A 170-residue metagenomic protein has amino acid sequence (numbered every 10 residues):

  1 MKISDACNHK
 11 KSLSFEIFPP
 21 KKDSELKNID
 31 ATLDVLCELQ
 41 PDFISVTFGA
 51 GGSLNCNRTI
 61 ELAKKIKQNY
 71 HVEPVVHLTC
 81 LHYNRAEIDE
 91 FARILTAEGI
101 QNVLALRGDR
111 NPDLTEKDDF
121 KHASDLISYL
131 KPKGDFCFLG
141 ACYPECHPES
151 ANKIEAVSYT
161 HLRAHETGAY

Functional and structural regions predicted by a protein language model:
M1-F15: N-terminal amphipathic alpha-helix/helix-capping segment at the start of soluble metabolic enzymes
K2-I3, L26-D34, G52-Y70: Glycine-rich, positively charged N-terminal anion/phosphate-binding segment
F15-K27, V75-R85, L139-E155: Active-site mouth loops of central-metabolism enzymes
E16, I44, L95: Conserved, mostly hydrophobic/aromatic
D42-I60, R110-K117, A169: Glycine-rich, proline-tolerant flexible connector loops at the mouths of alpha/beta enzymes
C56-V76, K121-L139: Alpha-helix-loop-beta-strand connector modules within alpha/beta enzyme cores
A86-R93: Catalytic cores of alpha/beta
T160-T167: Conserved small/polar residues in nucleotide/adenosyl-binding loops
